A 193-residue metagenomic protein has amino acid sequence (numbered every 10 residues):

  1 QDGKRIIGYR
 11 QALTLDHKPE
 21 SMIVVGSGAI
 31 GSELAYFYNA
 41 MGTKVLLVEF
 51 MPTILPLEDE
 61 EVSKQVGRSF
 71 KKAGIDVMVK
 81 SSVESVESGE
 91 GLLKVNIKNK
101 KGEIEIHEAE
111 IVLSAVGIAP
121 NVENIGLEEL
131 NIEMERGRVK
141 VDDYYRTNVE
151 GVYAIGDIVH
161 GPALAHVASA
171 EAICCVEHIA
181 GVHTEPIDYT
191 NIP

Functional and structural regions predicted by a protein language model:
D2-K18, H107-T184: FAD-site-proximal beta/loop scaffold in flavoenzymes
L13-T14, P19-I23, A29-E103, A163-S169 (+1 more regions): Rossmann-like dinucleotide-binding cores of NAD(P)H-dependent redox enzymes
